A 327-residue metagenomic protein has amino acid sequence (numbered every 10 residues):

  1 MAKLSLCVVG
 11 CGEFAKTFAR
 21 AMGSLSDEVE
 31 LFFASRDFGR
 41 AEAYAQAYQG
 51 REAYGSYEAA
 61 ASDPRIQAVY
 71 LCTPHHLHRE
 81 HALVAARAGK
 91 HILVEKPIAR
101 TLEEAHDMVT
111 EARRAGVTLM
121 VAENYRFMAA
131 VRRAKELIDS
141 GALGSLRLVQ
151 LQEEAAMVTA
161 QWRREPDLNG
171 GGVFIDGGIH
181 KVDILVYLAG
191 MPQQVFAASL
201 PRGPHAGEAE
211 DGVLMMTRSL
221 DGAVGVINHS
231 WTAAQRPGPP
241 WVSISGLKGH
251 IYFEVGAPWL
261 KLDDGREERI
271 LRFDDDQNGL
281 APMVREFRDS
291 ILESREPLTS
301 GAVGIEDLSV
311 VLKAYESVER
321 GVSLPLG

Functional and structural regions predicted by a protein language model:
M1-K3, E28, A68-L71, D289-G327: C-terminal helix-rich "cap/oligomerization" subdomain common to oxidoreductases
M1-Y48: N-terminal Rossmann-like dinucleotide-binding module
R36, F273-R285: Active-site loop of classical SDR/Rossmann-like NAD(P)-dependent oxidoreductases, centered on the catalytic Tyr-X3-Lys
Y48-E111: Beta-loop-alpha module in the N-terminal Rossmann-like domain of NAD(P)-dependent dehydrogenases, especially those
V94, L119-V121, Q150, I227 (+1 more regions): Hydrophobic residues in well-ordered beta-strands that form the structural core
D107-N124, G144-L151: Rossmann-fold dehydrogenase core element
Y125-G207, G321: Predominantly a Rossmann-like dinucleotide-binding segment in NAD(P)-dependent oxidoreductases
V182-A257, A281-R295: Contiguous beta-strand/loop segments that form the cofactor/metal-binding neighborhood of enzyme cores
